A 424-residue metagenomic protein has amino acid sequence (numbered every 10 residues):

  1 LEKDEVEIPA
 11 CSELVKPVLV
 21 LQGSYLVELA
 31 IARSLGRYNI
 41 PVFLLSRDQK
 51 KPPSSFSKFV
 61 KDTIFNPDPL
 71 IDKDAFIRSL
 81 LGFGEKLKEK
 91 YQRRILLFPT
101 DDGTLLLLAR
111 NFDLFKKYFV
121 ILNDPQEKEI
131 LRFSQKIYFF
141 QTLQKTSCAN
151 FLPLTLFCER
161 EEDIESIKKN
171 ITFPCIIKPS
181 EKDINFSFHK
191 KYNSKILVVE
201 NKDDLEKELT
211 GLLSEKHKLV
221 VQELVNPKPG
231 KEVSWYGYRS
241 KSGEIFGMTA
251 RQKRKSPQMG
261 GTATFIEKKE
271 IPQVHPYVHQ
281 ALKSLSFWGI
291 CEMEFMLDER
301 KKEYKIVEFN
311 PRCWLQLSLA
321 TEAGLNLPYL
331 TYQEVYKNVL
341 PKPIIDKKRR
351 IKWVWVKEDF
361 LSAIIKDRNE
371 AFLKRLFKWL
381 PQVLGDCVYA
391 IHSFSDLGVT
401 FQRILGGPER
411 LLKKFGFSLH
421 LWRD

Functional and structural regions predicted by a protein language model:
L1-D124, E162-E165, L340, L397-D424: ATP-binding N-terminal substructure of ATP-dependent carboxylate-amine bond-forming enzymes
P53-S55, I184-F188, G247-M248, K255-M259: Short acidic/His/Gly/Ser-rich catalytic and metal-binding motifs that mark active-site loops of diverse hydrolases
I130-V220, K241-G243, P272: Active-site nucleotide/adenylate-binding loops and adjacent lid/helix of ATP-dependent enzymes
E161, V199-P257, K268-Y277, M296-K305: Phosphate-binding site of ATP-dependent enzymes
R254-I266, N310-L325: Glycine-rich phosphate/pyrophosphate-binding beta-alpha loops
K283-S318: Conserved metal-phosphate-binding beta-hairpin within the catalytic cores of diverse ATP-dependent phosphoryl-transfer
Q333-D424: Peripheral (often C-terminal) accessory segments that flank ATP-dependent C-N-forming ligase machineries
